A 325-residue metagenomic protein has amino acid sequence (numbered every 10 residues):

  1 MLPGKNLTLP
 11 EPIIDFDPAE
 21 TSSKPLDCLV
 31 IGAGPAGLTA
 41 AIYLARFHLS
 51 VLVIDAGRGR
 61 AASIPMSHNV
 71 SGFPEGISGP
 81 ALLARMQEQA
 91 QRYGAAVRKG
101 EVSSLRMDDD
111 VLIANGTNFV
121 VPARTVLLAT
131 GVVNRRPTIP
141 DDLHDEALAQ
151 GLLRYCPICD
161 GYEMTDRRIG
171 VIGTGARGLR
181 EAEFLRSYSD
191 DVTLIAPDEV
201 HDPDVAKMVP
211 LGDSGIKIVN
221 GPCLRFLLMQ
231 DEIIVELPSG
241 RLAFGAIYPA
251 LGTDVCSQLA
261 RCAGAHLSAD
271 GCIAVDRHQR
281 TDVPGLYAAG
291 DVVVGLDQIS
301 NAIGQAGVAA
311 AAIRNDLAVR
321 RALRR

Functional and structural regions predicted by a protein language model:
M1-L29, V97-R167, L237, A246 (+2 more regions): FAD-binding core/adjacent interface of flavoenzyme oxidoreductases
L7, E11, Q87-D109, I113-N115 (+3 more regions): A Rossmann-like FAD-binding core segment of flavoenzymes
E20, L26-A81, G173, R177-H201: Beta1-alpha1 glycine-rich phosphate/pyrophosphate-binding loop at the start of Rossmann-like nucleotide-binding domains
G32, A129-G131, R136, I172 (+4 more regions): Short, well-ordered coil/turn residues at beta-beta hairpins and beta-strand->alpha-helix junctions within
S50, A56-R58, P65-R92, K207-R225: N-terminal glycine-rich dinucleotide-binding loop that anchors FAD/FMN and/or NAD(P) in oxidoreductases
R136-P137, L179-R180, S257-Q258, L296: Glycine/Thr-rich phosphate-binding loops of Rossmann-like dinucleotide-binding domains
H144-E163, L251-N301, V308-A311, N315: FAD-site-proximal beta/loop scaffold in flavoenzymes
G151-I158, R168-E181, P203: Active-site glycine-rich loop that binds ribose-phosphate moieties when present
